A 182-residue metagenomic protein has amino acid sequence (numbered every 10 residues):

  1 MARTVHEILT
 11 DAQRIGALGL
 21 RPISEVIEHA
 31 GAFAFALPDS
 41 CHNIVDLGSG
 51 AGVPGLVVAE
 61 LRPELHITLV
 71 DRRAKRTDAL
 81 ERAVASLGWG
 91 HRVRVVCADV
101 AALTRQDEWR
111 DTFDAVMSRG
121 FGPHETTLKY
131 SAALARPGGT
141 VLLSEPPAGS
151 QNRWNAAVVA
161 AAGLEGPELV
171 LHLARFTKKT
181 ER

Functional and structural regions predicted by a protein language model:
M1-V45, K75-G88: Class I SAM-dependent transferase core
V5-D11, V58, S131-L134: Short amphipathic alpha-helical segments, especially helix-boundary/capping motifs
A12, L47, R94-C97: A generic, residue-level signal for flexible/boundary positions that often mark functional hotspots
L37, V58-L61: Short, charge-rich binding segments
G48-G52: Class I SAM-dependent methyltransferase "Motif I" SAM/SAH-binding loop
G55, R62-T68, R72-R182: S-adenosylmethionine
